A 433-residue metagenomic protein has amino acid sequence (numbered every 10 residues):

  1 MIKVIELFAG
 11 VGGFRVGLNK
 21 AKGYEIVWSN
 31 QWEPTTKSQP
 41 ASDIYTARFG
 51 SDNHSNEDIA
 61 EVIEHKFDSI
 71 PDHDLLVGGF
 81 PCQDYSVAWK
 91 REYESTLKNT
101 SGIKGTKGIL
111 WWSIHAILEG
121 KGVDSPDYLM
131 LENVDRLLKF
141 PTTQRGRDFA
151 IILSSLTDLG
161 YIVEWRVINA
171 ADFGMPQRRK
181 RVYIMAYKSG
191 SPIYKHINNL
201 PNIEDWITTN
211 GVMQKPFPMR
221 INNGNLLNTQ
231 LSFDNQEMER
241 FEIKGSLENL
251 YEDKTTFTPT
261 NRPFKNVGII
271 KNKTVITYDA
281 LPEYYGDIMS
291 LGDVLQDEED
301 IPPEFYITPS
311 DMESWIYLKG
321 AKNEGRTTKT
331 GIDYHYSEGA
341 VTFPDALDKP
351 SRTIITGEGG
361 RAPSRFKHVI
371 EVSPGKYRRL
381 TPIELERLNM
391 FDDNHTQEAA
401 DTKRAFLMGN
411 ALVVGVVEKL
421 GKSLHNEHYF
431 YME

Functional and structural regions predicted by a protein language model:
I2-S125, V134-R147: Core alpha/beta nucleotide-donor-binding catalytic domains of modification enzymes
N56-E57, D135, Y161-D172: Conserved S-adenosyl-L-methionine
F67-S69, G174-Q177: Short glycine-biased active-site loop of nucleotidyltransferases that positions the nucleotide triphosphate and helps
S113-Y128, S155-G160, F391: A structural motif corresponding to the C-terminal end of an alpha-helix and its immediate exit/capping segment
Q144-E164: Conserved Class I S-adenosyl-L-methionine
I152, E164, R178-V182, P350: Residues that flank catalytic or metal-binding motifs in active/ligand-binding sites
M175-R262: Flexible, glycine-/basic-rich loop-and-beta segments that form/coincide with the SAM-dependent methyltransferase
K254-E433: C-terminal target-recognition/interaction regions appended to catalytic cores
